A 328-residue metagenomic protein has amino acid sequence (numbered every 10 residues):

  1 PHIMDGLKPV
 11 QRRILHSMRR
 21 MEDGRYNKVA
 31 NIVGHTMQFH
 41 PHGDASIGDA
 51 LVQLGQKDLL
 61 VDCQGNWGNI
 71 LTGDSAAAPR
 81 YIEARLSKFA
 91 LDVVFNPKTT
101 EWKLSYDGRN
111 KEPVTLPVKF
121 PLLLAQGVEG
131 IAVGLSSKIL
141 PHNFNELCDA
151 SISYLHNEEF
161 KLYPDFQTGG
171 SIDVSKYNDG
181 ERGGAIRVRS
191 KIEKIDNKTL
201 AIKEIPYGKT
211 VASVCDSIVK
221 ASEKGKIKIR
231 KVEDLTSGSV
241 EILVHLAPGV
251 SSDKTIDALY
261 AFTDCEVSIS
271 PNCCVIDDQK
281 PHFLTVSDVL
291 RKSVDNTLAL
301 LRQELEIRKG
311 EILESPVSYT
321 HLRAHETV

Functional and structural regions predicted by a protein language model:
P1-G183, L243: Catalytic phosphate-handling regions of large nucleic-acid enzymes and associated NTPases
T36, F89, A150, Y154 (+5 more regions): Residues that form generic nucleotide/phosphate-binding pockets
G55, A90, I218-S222, T263 (+1 more regions): Hydrophobic, Leu/Ile/Phe/Ala-enriched alpha-helical segments that form helix-helix packing faces
E83, E204, E326: Acidic-residue sensor for enzyme active/binding pockets
G184-L301, L305: Gly/Lys-enriched N-terminal cap/neck module of very large, oligomeric protein machines
L301, L305-Y319: Amphipathic alpha-helical coiled-coil segments
T320-T327: Conserved small/polar residues in nucleotide/adenosyl-binding loops
